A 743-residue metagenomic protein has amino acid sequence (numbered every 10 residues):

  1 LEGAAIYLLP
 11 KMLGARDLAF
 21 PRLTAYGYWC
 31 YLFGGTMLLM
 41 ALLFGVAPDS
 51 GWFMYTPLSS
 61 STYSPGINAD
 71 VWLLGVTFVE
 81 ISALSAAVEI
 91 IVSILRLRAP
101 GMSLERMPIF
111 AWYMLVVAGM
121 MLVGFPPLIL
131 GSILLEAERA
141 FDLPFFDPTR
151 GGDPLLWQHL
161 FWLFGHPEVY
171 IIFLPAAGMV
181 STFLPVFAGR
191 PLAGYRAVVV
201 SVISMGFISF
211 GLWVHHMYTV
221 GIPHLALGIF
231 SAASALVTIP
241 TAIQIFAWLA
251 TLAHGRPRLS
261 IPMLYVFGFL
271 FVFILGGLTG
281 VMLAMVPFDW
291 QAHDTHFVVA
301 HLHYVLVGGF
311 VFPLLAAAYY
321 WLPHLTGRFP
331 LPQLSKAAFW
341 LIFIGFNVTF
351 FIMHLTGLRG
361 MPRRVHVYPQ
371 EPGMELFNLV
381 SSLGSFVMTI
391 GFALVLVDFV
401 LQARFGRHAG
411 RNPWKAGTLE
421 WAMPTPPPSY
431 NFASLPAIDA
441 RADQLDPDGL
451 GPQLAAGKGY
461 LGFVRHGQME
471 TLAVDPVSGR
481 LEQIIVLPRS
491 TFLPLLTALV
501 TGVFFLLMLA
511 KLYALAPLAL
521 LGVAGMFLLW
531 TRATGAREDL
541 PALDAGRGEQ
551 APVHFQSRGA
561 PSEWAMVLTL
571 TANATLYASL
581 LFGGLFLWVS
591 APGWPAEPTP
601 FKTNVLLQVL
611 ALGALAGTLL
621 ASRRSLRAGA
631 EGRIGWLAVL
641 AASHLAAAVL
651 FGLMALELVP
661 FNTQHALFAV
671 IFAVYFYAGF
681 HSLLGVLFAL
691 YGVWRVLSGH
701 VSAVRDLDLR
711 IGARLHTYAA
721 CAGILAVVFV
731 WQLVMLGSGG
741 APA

Functional and structural regions predicted by a protein language model:
L1-T603, A646, M654, P660-T663 (+7 more regions): Membrane-embedded and interfacial regions of multi-pass energy-transducing membrane proteins
I261, E631-W636, A666-L667: Membrane-helix interface segments
P561, R624-R627, T663, W694-L697: Acidic/histidine-enriched, beta-strand-rich ligand/metal-binding domains
A596, P600-A621: Glycine- and small hydrophobic-enriched segments that form the cores of compact globular domains
L620-L656: Hydrophobic transmembrane alpha-helical segments that form the core helix bundle of multi-pass membrane enzymes
E631-I634, W694-C721: Interfacial loop-to-transmembrane junctions
F668-Y691: Short alpha-helical packing/oligomerization segments
V686-G692, R710-G739: Hydrophobic transmembrane alpha-helices
